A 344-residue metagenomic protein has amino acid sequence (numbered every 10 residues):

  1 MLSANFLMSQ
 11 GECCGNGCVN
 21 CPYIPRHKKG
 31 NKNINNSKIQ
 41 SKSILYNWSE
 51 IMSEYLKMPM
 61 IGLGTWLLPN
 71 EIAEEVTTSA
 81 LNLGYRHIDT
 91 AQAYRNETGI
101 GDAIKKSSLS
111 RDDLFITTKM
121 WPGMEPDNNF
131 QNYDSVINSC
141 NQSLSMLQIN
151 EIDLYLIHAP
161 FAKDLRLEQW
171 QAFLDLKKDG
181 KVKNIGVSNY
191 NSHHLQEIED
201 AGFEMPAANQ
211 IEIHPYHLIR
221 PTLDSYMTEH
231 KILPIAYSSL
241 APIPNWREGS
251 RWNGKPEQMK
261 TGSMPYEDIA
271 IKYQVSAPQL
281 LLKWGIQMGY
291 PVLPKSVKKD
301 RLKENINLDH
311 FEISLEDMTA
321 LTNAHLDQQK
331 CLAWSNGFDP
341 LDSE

Functional and structural regions predicted by a protein language model:
G11-P25: Local cysteine-cluster metal-coordination motifs and their immediate loop/turn environment, predominantly Fe-S cluster
R26-L114, L240-I243, D342: N-terminal binding-site loop/beta-alpha segment at the start of enzyme catalytic domains that lines or forms
S53, G101-R111, L144-Q148, K177 (+2 more regions): Acidic (Asp/Glu)-rich catalytic clusters
L67-E71, D89-G99, G123-Y133, F161-L165 (+2 more regions): Acidic-and-aromatic substrate-binding clefts and catalytic sites of carbohydrate-active enzymes
L68-L81, Q131-L147, H193-Q196: Short, acidic/polar
D112-E125, L154-L156, P160, N189 (+1 more regions): A short, structured active-site edge motif that brings together acidic residues
S135-L156, D175-D179: CE4/NodB-like, metal-dependent polysaccharide N-deacetylase domain that modifies extracellular/periplasmic N-acetylated
P160-E344: Beta/alpha (TIM)-barrel catalytic core signal, keyed to glycine-rich beta->alpha loops juxtaposed to Asp/Glu that bind
